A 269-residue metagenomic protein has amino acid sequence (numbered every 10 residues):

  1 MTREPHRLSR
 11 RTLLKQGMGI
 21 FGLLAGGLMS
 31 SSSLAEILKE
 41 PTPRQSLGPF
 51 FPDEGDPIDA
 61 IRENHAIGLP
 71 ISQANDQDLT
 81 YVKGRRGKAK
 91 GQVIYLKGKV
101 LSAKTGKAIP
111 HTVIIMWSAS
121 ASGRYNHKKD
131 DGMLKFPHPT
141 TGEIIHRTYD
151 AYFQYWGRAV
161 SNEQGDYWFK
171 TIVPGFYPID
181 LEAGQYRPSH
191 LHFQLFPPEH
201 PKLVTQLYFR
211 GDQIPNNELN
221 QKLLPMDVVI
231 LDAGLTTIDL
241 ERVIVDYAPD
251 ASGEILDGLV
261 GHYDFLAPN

Functional and structural regions predicted by a protein language model:
M1-T12, F21-G22, G26-G27: N-terminal secretory signal peptides
L8, M18, Q194-F196: Compositionally biased, intrinsically disordered low-complexity segments enriched in polar/proline residues
Q16, D250-A251, P268: Peripheral, solvent-exposed domain-edge segments that often transition into intrinsically disordered/low-complexity
M18, G22, T105: Hydrophobic/aromatic-lined pockets within catalytic cores
L34-I244, L256, V260-P268: Beta-strand-dominated extracellular/periplasmic modules and repeats in secreted or surface-exposed proteins
V245-G253: Short amphipathic beta-strand and strand-loop transition segments with alternating hydrophobic
